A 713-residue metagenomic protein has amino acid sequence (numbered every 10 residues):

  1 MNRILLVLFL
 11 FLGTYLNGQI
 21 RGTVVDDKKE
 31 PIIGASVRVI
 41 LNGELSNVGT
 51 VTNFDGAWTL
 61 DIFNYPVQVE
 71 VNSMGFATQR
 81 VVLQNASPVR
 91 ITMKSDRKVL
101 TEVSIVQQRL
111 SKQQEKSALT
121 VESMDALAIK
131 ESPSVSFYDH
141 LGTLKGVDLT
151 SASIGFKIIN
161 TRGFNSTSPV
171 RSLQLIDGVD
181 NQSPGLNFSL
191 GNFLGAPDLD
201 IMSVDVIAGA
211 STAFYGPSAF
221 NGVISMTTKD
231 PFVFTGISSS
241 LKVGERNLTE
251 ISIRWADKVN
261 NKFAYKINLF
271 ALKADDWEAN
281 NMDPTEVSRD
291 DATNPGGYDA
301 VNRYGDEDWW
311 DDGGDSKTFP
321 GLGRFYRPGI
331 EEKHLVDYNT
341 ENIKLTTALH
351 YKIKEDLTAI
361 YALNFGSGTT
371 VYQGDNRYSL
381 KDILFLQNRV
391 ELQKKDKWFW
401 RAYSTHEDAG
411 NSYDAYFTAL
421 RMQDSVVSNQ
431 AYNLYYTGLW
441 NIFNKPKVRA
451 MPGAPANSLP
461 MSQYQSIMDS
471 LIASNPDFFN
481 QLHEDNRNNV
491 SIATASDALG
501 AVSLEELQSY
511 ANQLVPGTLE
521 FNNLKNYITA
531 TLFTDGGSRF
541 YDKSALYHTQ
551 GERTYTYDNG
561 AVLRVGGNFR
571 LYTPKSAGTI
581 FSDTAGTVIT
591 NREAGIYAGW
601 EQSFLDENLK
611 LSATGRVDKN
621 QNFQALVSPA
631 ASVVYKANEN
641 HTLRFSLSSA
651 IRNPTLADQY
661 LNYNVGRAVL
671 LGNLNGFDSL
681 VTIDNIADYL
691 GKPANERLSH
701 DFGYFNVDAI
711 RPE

Functional and structural regions predicted by a protein language model:
V25-E30, A35-N42, Q68-F76, Q84-K130: Short, acidic, small-residue-rich periplasmic hinge/interaction motif at the N-terminus of Gram-negative outer-membrane
G43-A57: Short, acidic Ser/Thr/Gly-rich low-complexity loop/linker segments typical of extracellular and cell-surface proteins
W58-D61, D180-A208: Short acidic/polar hinge/loop motifs at secondary-structure boundaries that mediate gating or recognition
V121, Y138-D180, S203: Extracytoplasmic beta-strand/coil segments of soluble accessory domains associated with Gram-negative outer-membrane
A210-T212, V223, T227-K258, L269-A271 (+1 more regions): Short strand-turn segments of transmembrane beta-barrel domains in outer membranes, especially the first one or two
L241-N247, A271-D275, F365-T369, K394-D396 (+6 more regions): Transmembrane beta-strands of outer-membrane beta-barrel pores
N388-F581, G586-F623: Face-selective signature of the C-terminal outer-membrane beta-barrel domain
D408-A415, T587, Q621, N640-E713: Surface-exposed extracellular loop regions of Gram-negative outer-membrane beta-barrel proteins, predominantly
